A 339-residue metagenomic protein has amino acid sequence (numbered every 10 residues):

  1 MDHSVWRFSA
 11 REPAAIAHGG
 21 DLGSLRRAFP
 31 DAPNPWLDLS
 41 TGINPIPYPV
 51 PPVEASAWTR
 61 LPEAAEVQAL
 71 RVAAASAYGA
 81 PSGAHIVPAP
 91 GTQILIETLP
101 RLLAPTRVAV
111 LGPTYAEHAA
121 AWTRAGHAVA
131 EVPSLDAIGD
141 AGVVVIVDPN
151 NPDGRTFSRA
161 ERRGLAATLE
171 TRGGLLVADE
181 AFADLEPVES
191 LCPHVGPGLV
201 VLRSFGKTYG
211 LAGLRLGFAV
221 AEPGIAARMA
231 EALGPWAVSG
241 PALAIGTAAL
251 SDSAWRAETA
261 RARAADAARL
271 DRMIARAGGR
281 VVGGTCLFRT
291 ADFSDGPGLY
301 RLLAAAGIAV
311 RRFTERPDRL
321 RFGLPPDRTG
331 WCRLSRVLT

Functional and structural regions predicted by a protein language model:
D2-E66, A73: N-terminal "arm"/small-domain region of PLP-dependent enzymes with the aminotransferase-like
V50, A137, D295-L302, R328-R333: Short, conserved charged micro-motifs
Q68, G83-V108, G217: Conserved beta-loop-alpha segment that forms the PLP phosphate-binding cup at the N-terminus of a helix
P100-T123, A128-A130, S134-L135: Conserved PLP-anchoring active-site segment centered on the Schiff-base-forming lysine
T123, A130-L185: Active-site phosphate-binding strand-loop segment of PLP-dependent enzymes
S158-A160, A305, E315-T339: PLP-dependent enzyme catalytic core of the Aspartate aminotransferase-like
G198-V281: PLP-dependent aminotransferase class I/II
A264, I274-A306, L324: Conserved PLP-binding catalytic core of the aspartate aminotransferase-like
